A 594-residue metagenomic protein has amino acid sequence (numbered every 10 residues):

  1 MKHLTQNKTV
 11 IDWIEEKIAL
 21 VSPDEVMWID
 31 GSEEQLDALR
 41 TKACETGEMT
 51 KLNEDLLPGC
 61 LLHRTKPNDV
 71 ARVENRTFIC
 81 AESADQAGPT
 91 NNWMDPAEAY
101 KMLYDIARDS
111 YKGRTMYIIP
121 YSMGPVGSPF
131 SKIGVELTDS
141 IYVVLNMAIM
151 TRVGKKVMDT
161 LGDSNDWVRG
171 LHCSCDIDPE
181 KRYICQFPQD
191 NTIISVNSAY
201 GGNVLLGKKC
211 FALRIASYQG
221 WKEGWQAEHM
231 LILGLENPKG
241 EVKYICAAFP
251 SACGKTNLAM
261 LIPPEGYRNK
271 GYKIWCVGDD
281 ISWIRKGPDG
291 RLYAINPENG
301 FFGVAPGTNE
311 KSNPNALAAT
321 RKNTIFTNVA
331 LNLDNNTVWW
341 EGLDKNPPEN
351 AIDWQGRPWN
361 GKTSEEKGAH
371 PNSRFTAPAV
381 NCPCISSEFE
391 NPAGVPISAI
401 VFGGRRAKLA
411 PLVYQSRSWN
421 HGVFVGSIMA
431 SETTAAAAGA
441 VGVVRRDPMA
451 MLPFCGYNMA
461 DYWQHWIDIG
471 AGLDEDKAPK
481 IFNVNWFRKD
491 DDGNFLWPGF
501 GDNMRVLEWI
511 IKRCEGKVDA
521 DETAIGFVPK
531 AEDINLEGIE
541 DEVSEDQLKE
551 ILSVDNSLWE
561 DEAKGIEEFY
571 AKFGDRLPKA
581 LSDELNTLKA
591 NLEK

Functional and structural regions predicted by a protein language model:
K2-C253, P263-K594: Conserved internal helical-beta-strand scaffold that buttresses enzyme catalytic cores
L258: Hydrophobic positions on the alpha1 helix immediately C-terminal to the Walker A/P-loop
